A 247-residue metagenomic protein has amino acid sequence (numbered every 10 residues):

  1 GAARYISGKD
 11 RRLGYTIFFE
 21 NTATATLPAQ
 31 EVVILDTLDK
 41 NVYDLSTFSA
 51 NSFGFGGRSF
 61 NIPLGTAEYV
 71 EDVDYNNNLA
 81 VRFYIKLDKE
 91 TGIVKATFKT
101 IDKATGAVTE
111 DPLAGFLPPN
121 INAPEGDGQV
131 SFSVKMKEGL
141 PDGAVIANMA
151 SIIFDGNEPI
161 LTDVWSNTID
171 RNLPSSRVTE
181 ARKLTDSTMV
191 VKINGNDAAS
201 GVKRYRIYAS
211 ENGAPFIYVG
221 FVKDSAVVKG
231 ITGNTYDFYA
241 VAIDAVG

Functional and structural regions predicted by a protein language model:
G1-V190, Y205: Exported/extracytosolic protein signature
D39, Y208-F216: Change "in extracellular beta-sheet-rich domains … of secreted and cell-surface proteins" to "in beta-sheet-rich domains
M136, F154, D197, A242-V246: Surface-exposed loop/turn motifs at beta-strand-loop junctions within extracellular Ig-like and Fibronectin type III
M149-S151, D237-I243: Extracellular recognition modules
N196-E211: Solvent-exposed loop/turn segments flanking beta-strands in beta-repeat/beta-sandwich domains
I217-K223: Short beta-strand segments within Ig-like beta-sandwich modules, predominantly Fibronectin type-III
V228-T235: Surface-exposed, short loops/turns at beta-strand junctions within beta-sandwich domains
